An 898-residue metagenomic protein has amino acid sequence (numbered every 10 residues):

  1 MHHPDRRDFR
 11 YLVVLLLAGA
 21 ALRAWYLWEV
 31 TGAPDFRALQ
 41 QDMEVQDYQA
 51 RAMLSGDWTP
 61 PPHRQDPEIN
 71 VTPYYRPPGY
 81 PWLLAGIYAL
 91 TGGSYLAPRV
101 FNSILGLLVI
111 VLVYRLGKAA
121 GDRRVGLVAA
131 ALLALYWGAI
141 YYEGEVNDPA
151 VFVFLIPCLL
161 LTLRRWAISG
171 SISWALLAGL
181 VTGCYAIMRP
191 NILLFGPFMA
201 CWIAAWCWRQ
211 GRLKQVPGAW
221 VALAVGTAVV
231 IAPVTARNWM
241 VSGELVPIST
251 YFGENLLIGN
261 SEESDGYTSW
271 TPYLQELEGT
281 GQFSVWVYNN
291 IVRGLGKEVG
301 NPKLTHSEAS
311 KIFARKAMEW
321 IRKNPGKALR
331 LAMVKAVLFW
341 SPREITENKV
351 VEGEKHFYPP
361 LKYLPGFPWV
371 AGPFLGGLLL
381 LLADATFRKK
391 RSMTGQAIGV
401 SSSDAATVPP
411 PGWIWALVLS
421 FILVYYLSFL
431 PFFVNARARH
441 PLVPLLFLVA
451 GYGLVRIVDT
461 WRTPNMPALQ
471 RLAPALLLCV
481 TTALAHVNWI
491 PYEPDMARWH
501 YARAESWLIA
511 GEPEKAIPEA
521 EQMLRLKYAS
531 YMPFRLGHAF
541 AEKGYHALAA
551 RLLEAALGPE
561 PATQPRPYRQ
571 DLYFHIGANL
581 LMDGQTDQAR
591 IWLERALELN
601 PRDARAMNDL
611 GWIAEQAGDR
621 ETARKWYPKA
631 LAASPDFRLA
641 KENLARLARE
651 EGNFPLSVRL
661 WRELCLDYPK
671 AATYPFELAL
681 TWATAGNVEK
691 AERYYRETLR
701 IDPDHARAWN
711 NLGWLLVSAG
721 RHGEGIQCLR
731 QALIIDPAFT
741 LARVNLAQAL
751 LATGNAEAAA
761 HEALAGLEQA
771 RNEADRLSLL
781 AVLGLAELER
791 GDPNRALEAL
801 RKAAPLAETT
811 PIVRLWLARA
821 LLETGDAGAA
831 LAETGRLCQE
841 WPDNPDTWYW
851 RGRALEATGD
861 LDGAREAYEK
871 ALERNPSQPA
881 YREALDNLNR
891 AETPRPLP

Functional and structural regions predicted by a protein language model:
W28-D35, Q41-T72, G79-W82, G86 (+1 more regions): Extracytosolic helix-loop segments that constitute the early lumenal/periplasmic catalytic or substrate-binding loops
P78-A85, T91-V111, L127, Y142-V146 (+2 more regions): Loop-to-helix entry region of an early transmembrane alpha helix in multi-pass inner-membrane enzymes
A97, P302, I312-F313, E319-F387 (+1 more regions): Membrane-interface anchor segments at the N-terminal boundary of transmembrane helices in multi-pass membrane enzymes
A97-G121, C158, T162, P373-G376: Transmembrane-helix motifs of polytopic, lipid-linked glycan transferases
A97-L105, V128-L163, I172-A175, C184-F198 (+1 more regions): Multi-pass, polyprenyl lipid-linked donor-dependent membrane glycosyltransferases
V113-L135, V153-F154, I168-L177, F387 (+1 more regions): Transmembrane-helix signature of polytopic, membrane-embedded enzymes that assemble or transfer cell-envelope glycans
A120-R123, L159-L177, V181, Y185 (+4 more regions): Membrane-interface transmembrane helices that cradle and orient dolichyl/undecaprenyl
P247-L338: Membrane-proximal stem/loop segments at transmembrane-domain junctions that anchor or position
